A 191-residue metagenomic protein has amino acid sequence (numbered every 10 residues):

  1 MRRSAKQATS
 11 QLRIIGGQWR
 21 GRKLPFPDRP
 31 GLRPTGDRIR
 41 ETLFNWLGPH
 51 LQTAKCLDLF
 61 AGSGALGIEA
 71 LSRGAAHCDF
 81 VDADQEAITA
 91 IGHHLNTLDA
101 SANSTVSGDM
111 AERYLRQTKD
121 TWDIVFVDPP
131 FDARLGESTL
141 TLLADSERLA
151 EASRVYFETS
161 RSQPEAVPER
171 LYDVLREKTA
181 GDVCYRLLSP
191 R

Functional and structural regions predicted by a protein language model:
M1-R191: Class I S-adenosyl-L-methionine-dependent methyltransferase catalytic core
